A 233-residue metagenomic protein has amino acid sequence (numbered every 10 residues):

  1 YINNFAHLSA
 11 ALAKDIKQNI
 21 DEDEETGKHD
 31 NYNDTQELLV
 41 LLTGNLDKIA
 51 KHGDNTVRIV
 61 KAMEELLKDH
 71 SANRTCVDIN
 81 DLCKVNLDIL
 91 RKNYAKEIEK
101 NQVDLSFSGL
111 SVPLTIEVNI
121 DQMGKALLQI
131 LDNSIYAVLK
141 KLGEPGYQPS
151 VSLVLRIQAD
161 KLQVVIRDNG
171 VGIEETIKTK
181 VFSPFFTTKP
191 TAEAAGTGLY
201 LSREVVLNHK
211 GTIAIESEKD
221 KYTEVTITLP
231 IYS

Functional and structural regions predicted by a protein language model:
Y1-D54, R74, E99: Histidine phosphotransfer helical core of two-component systems
D69-T75, T115-V118, T188: Conserved micro-motifs of the catalytic ATP-binding
N73-T75, E97-N101, I135-A159: ATP-lid-like helix-loop hinge signature
K100-L114: Conserved catalytic submotifs in the C-terminal HATPase_c
I173-F185: Short conserved segment of the HATPase_c
G198-S202: Short alpha-helical Gxxx[C/S/T] motif in the catalytic ATP-binding
